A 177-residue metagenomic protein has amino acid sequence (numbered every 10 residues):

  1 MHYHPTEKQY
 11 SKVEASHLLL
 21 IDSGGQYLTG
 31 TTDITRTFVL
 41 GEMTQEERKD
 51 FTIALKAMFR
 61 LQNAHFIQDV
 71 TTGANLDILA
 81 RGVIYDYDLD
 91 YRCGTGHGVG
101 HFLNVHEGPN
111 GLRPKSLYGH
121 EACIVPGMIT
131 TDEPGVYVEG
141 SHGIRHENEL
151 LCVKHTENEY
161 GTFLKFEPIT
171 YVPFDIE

Functional and structural regions predicted by a protein language model:
M1-E177: Active-site neighborhoods and metal-handling regions in enzymes and metal-associated proteins
